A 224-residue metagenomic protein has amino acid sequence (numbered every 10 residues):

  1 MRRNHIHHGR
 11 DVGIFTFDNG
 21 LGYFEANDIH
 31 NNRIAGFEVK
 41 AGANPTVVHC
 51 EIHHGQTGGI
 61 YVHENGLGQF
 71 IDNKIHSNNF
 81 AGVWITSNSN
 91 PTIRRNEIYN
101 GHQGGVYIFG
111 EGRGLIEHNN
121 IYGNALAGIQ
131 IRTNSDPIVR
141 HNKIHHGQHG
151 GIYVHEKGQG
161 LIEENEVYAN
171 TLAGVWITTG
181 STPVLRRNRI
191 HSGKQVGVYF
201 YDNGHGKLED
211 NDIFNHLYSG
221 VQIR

Functional and structural regions predicted by a protein language model:
M1-N32, G36, T46, H53: Right-handed parallel beta-helix
M1-R2, G22-E25, I29, P45-V48 (+8 more regions): All-beta strand scaffolds that present successive hydrophobic residues in beta-strands
G9, T16, G22, G55-G58 (+9 more regions): Small side chains
D11, I34, E38, T46-V47 (+3 more regions): Detector for intrinsically disordered, low-structure N-terminal pre-sequences
V12-D18, A35-A41, G58-E64, A81-S87 (+6 more regions): Glycine-rich beta-solenoid repeat tracts in large extracellular/virion proteins
H54-Q56, A81, T92-R95, N100-Q103 (+7 more regions): Thr-biased low-complexity repeat/linker tracts and other Thr-enriched repetitive architectures
